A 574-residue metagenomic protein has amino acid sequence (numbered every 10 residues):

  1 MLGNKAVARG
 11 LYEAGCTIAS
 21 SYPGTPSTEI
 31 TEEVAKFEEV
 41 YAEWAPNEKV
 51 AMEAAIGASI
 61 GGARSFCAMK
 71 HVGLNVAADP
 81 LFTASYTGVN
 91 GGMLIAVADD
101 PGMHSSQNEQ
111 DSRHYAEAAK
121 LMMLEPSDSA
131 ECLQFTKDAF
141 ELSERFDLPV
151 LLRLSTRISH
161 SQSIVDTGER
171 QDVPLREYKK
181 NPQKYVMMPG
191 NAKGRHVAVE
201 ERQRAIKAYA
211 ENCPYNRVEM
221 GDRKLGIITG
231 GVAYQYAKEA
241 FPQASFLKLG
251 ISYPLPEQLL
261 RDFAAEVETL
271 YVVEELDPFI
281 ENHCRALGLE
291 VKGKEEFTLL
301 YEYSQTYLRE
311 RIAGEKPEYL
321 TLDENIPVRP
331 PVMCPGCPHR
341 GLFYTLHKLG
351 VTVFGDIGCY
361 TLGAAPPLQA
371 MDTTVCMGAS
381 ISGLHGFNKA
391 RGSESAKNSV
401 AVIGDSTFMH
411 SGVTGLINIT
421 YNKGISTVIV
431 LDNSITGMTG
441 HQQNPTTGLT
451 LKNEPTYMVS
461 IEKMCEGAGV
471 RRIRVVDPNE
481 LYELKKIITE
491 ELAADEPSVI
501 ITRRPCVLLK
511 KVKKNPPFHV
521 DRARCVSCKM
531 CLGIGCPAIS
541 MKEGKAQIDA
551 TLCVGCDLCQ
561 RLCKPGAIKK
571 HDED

Functional and structural regions predicted by a protein language model:
M1-N4, A8, P126-M333, P338-H339 (+6 more regions): Flexible, low-complexity linker and terminal segments
M1-S129, R157, M220-G221, R285-K397: Thiamine diphosphate
I30-E33, I56, A77-L81, M103-Q110 (+15 more regions): Short acidic, glycine/serine/threonine-rich loops at helix termini
E33-E39, A237-L247, K463-G469: Short helix-loop-beta junction
V40-A45, T87-A98, K180, Y421-S434 (+1 more regions): A glycine-rich helix N-cap at a beta->alpha junction
D100-P149, S155, M187-G190, P331 (+2 more regions): Conserved thiamine diphosphate
S105, A364-I501, V512: Thiamine diphosphate
